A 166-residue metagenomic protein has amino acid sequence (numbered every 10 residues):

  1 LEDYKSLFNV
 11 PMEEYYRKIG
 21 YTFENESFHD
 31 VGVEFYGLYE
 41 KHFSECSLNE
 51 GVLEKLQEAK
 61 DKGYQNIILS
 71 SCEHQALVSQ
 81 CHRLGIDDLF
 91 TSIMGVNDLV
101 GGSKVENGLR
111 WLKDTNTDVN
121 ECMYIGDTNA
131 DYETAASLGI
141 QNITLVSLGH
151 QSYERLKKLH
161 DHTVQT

Functional and structural regions predicted by a protein language model:
L1-Y4, D87-G102: A short, structured active-site edge motif that brings together acidic residues
V10-N25, Q80, W111-L112: Helix-loop "lid/cap" segments that line or gate small-molecule binding pockets
R17-E54, Y64: Metal-dependent phosphoesterase signature
T22, I86-T91, D118: Conserved H-loop
V52-C81, M94-V96: Substrate-recognition element of Asp-dependent hydrolases with the DxDx(T/V) motif
L53-D61, L112-K113, Y132-S137: Surface-exposed amphipathic alpha-helices with a cationic face
K104-Y132: Conserved Lys-Pro-Asp/Glu-containing loop-to-beta segment of HAD-superfamily phosphomonoesterases, centered on
M123-V164: Acidic, Mg2+-coordinating phosphoryl-transfer loop and its flanking beta/alpha structural elements, shared across
